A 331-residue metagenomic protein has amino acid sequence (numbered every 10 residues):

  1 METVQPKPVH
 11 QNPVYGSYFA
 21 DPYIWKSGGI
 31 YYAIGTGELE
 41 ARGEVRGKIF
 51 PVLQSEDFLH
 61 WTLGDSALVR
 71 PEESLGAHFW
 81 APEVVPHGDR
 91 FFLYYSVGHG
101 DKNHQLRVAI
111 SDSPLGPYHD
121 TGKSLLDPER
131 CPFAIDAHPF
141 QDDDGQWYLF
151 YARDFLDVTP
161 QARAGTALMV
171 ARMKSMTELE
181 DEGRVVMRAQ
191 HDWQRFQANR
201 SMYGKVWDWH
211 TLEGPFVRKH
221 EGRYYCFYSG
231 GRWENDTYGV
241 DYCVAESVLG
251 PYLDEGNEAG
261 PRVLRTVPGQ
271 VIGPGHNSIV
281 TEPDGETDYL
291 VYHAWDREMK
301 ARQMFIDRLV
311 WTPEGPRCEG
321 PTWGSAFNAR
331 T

Functional and structural regions predicted by a protein language model:
M1-T331: Carbohydrate-active catalytic/glycan-binding domains of CAZyme proteins, especially the secreted or lumenal ectodomains
